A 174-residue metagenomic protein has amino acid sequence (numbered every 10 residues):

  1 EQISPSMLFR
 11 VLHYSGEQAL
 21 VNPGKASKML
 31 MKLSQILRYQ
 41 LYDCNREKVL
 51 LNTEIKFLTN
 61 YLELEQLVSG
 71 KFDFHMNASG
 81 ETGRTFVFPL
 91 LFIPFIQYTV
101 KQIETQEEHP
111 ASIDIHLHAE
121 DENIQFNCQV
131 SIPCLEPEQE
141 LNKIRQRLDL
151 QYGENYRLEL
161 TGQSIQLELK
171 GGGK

Functional and structural regions predicted by a protein language model:
E1-E159: Two-component histidine phosphotransfer core
Q163-G173: Short C-terminal beta-strand
